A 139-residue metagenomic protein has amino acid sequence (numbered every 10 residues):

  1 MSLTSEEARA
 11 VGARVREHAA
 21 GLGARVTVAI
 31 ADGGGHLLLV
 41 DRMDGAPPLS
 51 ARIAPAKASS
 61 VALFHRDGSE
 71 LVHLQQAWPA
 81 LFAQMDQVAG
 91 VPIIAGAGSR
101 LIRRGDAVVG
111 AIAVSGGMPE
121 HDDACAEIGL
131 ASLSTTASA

Functional and structural regions predicted by a protein language model:
M1-A139: Flexible, solvent-exposed loop/hinge segments and secondary-structure transition points
